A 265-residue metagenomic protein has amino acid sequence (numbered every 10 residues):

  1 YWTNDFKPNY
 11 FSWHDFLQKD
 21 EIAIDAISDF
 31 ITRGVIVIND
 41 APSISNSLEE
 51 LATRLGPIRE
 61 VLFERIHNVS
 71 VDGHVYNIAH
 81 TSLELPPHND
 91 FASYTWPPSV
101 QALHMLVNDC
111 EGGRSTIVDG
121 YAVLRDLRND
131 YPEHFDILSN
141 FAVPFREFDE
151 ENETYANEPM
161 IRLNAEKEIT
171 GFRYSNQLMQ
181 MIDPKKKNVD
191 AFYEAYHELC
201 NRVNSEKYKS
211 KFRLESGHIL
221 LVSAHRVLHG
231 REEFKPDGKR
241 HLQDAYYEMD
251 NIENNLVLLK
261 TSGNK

Functional and structural regions predicted by a protein language model:
W2-V35, D40, S45-K265: Active-site environment of non-heme Fe oxygenases that use a 2-His-1-carboxylate facial triad
